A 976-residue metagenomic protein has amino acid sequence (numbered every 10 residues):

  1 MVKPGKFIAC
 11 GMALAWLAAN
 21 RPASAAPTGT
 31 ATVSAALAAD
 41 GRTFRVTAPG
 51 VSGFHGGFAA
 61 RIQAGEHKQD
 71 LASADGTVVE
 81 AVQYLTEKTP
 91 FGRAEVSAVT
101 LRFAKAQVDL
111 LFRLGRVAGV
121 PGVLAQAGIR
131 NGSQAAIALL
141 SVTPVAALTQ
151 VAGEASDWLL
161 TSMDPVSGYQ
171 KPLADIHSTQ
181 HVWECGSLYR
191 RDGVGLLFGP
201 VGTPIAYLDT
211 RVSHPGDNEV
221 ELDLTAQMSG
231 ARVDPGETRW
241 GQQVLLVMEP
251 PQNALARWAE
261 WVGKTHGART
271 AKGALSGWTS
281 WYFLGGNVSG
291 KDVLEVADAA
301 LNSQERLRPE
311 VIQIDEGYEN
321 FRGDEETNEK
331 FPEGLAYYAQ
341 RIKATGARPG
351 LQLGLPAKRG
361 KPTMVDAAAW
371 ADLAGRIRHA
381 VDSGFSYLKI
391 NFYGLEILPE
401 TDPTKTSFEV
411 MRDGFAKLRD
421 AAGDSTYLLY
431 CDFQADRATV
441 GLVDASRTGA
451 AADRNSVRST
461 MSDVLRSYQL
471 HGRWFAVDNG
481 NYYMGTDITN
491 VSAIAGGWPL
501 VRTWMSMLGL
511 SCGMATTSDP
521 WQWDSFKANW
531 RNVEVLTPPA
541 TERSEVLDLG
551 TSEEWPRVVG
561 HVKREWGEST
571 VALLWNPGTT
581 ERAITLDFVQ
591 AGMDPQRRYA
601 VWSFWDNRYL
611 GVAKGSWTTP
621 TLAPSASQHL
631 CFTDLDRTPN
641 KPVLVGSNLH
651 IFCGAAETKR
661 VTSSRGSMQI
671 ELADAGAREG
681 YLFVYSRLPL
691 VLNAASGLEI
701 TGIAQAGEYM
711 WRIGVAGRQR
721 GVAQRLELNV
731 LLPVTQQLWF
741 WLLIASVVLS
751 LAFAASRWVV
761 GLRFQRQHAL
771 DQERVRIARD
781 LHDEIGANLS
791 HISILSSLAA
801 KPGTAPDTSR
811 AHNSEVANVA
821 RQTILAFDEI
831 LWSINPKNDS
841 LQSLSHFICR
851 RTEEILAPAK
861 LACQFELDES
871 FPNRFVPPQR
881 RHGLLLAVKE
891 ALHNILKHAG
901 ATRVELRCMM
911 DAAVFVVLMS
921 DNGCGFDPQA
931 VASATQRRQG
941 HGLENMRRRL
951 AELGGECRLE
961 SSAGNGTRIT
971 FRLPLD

Functional and structural regions predicted by a protein language model:
P27-R102, L148: Acidic-aromatic substrate-binding/catalytic surfaces of carbohydrate-active enzymes
G29, A104, V142, S178-A274: Beta-strand-rich recognition/accessory modules
Q69-L71, V79-T86, W605, L610-I703 (+1 more regions): Non-catalytic C-terminal accessory domains or segments of carbohydrate-active enzymes
A118-P172: Acidic (Asp/Glu-rich), glycine- and aromatic
R191, W504, L508-S511, T516 (+4 more regions): Carbohydrate-binding surface patches
A274-K405: Aromatic-lined carbohydrate-binding/catalytic grooves of carbohydrate-active enzymes
G360-G375, D413-F526: Glycan-recognition surfaces
Q736-D976: Coiled-coil dimerization/phosphotransfer module
